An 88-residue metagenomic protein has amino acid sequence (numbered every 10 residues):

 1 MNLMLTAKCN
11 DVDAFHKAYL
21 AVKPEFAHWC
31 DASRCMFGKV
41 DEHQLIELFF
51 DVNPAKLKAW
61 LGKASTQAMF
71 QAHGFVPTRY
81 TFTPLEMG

Functional and structural regions predicted by a protein language model:
M1-N2, G88: Absolute protein N-terminus
N2-K8, C35-G62: Short, well-ordered beta-strand segments in beta-rich or mixed alpha/beta enzyme and ligand-binding folds
A7-A18: Short, surface-exposed ligand-recognition loops at beta-strand->loop->(often short) alpha-helix junctions that present
K8-C9, W29-I46, A68-G88: Glycine-rich beta-strand-turn "strand-cap" elements at beta-sheet edges
A18-V22, A59-Q67: Short amphipathic alpha-helices in soluble, non-transmembrane regions that often serve as interface/regulatory elements
E25-F26: Helix-loop element at the rim of GNAT/NAT acetyltransferase active sites that forms part of the acceptor-substrate
